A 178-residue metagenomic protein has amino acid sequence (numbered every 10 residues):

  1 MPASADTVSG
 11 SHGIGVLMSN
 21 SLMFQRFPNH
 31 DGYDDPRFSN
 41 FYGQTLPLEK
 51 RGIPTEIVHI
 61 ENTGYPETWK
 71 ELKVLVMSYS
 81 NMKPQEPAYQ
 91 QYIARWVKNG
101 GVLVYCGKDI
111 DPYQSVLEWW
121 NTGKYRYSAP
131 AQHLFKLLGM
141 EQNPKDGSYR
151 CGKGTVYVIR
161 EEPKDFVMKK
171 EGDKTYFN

Functional and structural regions predicted by a protein language model:
M1-G43, E141-R150, G154-N178: Hydrophobic targeting/anchoring helices
I14, T55, L75: Hydrophobic, well-ordered secondary-structure elements that form the walls of internal hydrophobic environments
L46-T68: A short, well-structured beta->alpha microelement
G52-P54, M77-K83: Short, flexible loop segments at the rims of nucleotide/cofactor-binding pockets, characterized by
N62-E67, S80-P87: Acidic-and-aromatic substrate-binding clefts and catalytic sites of carbohydrate-active enzymes
T68-L75: Short acidic/histidine-rich motifs immediately flanking catalytic phosphotransfer sites in two-component signaling
K83-F166: A glycine-rich, often tryptophan-bearing local segment used as a flexible ligand/cofactor-contacting loop or short
